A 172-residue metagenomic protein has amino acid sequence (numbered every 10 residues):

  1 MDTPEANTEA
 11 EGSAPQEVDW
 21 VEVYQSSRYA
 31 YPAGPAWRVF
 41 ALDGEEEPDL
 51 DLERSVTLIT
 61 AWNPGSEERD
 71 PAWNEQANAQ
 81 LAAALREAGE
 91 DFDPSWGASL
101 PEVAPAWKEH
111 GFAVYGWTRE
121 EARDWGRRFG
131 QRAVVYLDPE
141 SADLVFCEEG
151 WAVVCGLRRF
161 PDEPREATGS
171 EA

Functional and structural regions predicted by a protein language model:
D2-A83: N-terminal, charge-rich interaction modules
V56-T57, G111-F112, A133-V134: Structural motif
I59-T60, V114-W117, L137: Short His-Asn-centered micro-motif
E87-P101: Short, glycine- and small/hydrophobic-rich beta-strand elements in well-ordered beta-sheets
A98-P105, A142: Short, structured protein-protein interaction patches enriched in aromatics and acidic/basic residues, typified by
A106-G116: Short cationic amphipathic helices and targeting signals
E120-F146, R165-S170: Helix-rich interaction surfaces within compact, conserved domain-sized segments that mediate assembly or partner
C147-A172: A cross-kingdom feature marking charged/low-complexity
